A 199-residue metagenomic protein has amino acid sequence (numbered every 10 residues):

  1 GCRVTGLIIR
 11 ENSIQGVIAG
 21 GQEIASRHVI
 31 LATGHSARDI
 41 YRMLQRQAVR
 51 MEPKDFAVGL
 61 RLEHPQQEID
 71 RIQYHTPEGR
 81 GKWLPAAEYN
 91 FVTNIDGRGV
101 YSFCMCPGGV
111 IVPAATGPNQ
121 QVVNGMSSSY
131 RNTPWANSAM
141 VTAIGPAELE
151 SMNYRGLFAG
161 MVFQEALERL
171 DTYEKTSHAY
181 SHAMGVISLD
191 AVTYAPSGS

Functional and structural regions predicted by a protein language model:
G1-S199: Residues forming the flavin
